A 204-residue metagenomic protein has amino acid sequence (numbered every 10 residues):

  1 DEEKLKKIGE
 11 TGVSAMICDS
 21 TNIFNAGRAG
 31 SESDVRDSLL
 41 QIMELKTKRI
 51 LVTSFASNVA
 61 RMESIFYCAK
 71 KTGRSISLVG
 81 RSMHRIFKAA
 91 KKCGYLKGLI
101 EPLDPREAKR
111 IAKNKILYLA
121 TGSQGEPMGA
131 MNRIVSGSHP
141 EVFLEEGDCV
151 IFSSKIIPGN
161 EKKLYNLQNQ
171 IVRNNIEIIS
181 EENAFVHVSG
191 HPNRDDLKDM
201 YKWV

Functional and structural regions predicted by a protein language model:
D1-R110, G129-H139, K162-L164: His/Asp/Glu-rich metal-coordinating catalytic cores of metallo-dependent phosphodiesterases/hydrolases acting on
Y67, K71, A90-V204: C-terminal regulatory/interaction regions
